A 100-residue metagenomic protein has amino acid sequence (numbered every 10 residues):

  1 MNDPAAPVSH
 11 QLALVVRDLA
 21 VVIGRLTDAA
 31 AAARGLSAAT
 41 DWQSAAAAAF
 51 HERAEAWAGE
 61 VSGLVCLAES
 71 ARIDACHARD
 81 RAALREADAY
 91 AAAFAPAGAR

Functional and structural regions predicted by a protein language model:
M1-R100: N-terminal secretion-targeting helices of virulence/extracellular proteins, encompassing both classical Sec signal
